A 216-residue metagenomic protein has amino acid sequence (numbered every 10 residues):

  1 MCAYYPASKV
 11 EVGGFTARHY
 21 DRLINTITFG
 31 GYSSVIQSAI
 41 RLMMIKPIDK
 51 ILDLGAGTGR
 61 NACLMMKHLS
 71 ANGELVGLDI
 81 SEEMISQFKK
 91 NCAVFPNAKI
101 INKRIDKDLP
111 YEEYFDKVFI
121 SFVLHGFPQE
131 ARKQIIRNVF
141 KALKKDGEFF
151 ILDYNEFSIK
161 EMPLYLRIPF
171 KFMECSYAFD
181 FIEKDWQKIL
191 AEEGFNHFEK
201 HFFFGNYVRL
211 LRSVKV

Functional and structural regions predicted by a protein language model:
M1-M44, R60, R167: Conserved class I S-adenosyl-L-methionine
Y4-A7, I151-E193, H197-F204: C-terminal alpha-helical "lid/dimerization" subdomain adjacent to the S-adenosyl-L-methionine
K50, E74, D146-E148: Short glycine-centered segments of the SAM/dcSAM-binding site in methyltransferase folds
L52-L54, T58-K107: Class I SAM-dependent methyltransferase SAM/SAH-binding core
S70, P128, L143-K145: Helix-to-beta-strand junctions that scaffold the AdoMet/dcAdoMet cofactor pocket in Class I SAM-dependent enzymes
P110-V118: A short acidic, Gly/Pro-enriched loop at the edge of an enzyme's catalytic core that lines a small-molecule cofactor
K117-E130: A short SAM/SAH-binding and catalytic strip from SAM-dependent methyltransferases
K133-K145: A short glycine-rich, Lys/Arg-flanked "PGG" loop and its adjoining helix->strand segment in the class I
